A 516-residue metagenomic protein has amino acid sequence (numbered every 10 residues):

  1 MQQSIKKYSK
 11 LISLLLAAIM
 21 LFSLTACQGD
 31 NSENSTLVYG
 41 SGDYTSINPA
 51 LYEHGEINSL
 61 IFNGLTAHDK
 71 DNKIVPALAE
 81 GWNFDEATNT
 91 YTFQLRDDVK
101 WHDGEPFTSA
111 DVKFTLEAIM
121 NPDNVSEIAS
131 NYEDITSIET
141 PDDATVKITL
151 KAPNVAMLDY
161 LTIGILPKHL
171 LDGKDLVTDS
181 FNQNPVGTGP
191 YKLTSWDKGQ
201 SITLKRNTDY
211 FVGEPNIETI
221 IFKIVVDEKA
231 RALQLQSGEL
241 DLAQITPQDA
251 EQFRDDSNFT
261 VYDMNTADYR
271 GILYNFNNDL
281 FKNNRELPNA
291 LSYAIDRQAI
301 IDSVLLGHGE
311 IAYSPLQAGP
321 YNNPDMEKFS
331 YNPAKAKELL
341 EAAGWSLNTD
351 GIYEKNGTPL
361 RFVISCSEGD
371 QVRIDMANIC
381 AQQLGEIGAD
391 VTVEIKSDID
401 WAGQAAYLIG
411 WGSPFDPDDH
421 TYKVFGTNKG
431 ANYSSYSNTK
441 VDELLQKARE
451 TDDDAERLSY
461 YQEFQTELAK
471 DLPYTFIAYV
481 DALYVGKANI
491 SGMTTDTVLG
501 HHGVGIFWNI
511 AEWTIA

Functional and structural regions predicted by a protein language model:
G40-E86, E117, V186: N-terminal lobe/hinge region of extracytoplasmic solute-binding protein
D69, K73, T162-P215, T219 (+3 more regions): Gly/Pro-rich hinge or "lid" segments in bacterial periplasmic/extracellular proteins
E80-V125, K147, F281: Aromatic- and charge-enriched surface segment that lines or borders ligand/interaction sites
N83, A129-L171: Surface-exposed binding/hinge segments that line and control ligand-binding clefts or catalytic entry sites
D179, N207-F253, A381, D390-T392: Ligand-site clamp/hinge motif
D197, A294-P324, V372-A381, W401-A516: Detector for C-terminal structural segments
I311-N348, E368-I374: Structural transition elements
S346-P414: Ligand/substrate-recognition segments at binding pockets and active sites
